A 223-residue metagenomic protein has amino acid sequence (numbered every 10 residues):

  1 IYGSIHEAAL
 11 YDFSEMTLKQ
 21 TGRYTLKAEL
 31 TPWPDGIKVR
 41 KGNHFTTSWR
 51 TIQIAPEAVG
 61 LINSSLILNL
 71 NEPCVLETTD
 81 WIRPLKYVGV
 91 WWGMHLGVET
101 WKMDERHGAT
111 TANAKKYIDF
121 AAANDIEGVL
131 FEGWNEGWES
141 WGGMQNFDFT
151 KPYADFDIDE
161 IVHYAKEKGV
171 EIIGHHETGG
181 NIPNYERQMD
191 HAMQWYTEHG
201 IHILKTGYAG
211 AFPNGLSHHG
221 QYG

Functional and structural regions predicted by a protein language model:
I1-G3, W49-Q53, V88-V90, V129 (+3 more regions): Generic structural hydrophobic/aromatic packing signal, biased to beta-strands
I1-L76: N-terminal accessory beta-strand-rich subdomains and adjacent acidic, glycine-rich linkers that precede catalytic cores
W33, I37, F45-T46, T78 (+3 more regions): Bulky hydrophobic/aromatic packing residues
I37-R40, K116-I118, I161, A192: Generic recognition of flexible, low-complexity loop/linker segments
G42-D119, N124, G128: An acidic-aromatic substrate-binding cleft motif
E132-G223: Aromatic- and carboxylate-enriched substrate-binding clefts and catalytic-loop regions of carbohydrate-active enzymes
